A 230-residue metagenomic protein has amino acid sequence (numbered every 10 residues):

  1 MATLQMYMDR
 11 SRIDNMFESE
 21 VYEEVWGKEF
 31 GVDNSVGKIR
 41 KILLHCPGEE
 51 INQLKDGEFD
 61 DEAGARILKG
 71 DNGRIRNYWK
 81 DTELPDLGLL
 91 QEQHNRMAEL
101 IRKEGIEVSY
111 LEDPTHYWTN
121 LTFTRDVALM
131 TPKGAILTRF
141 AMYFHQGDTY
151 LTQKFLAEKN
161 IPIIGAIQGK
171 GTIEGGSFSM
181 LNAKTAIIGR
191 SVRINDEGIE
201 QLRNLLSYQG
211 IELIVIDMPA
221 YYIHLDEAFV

Functional and structural regions predicted by a protein language model:
M1-V230: The feature marks the mature, well-folded catalytic cores of soluble enzymes
